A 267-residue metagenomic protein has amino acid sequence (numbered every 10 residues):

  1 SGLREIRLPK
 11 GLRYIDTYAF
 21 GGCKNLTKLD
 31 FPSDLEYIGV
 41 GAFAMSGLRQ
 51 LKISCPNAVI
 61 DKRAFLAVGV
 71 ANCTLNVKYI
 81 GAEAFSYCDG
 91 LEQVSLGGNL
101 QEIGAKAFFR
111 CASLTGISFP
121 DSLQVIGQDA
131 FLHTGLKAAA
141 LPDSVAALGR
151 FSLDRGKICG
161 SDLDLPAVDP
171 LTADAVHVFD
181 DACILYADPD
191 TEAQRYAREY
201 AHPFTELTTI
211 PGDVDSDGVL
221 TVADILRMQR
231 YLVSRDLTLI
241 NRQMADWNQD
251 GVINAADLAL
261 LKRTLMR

Functional and structural regions predicted by a protein language model:
S1-Y14, K24-Y37, S46-V59, V68-Y79 (+6 more regions): Structural signature of tandem-repeat unit edges
D16-A19, G39-A42, D61-A64, G81-A84 (+5 more regions): Consensus positions within tandem repeat domains that build extended binding/scaffold surfaces
C23, C111, I240-M244: Short helix/strand-capping connector loops at secondary-structure junctions
A44, L66, L132, R198: Short polybasic/polar patches that bind polyanions
F179-D180, E199: Short, well-ordered coil/turn elements that cap or connect secondary structure elements
E192-A201: Short, aromatic/basic amphipathic alpha-helical patches
L207-R267: Cellulosome-associated attachment modules in secreted, modular CAZymes
